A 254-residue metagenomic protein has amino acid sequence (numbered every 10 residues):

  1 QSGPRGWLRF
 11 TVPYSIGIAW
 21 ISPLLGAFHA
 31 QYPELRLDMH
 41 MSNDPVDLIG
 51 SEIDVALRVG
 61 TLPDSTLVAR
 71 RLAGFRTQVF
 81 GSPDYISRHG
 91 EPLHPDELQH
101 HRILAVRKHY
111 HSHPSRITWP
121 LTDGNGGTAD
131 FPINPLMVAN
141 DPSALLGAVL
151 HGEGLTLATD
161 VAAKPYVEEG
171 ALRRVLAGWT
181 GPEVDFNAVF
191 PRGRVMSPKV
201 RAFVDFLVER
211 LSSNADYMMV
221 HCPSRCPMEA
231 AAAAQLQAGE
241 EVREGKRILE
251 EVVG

Functional and structural regions predicted by a protein language model:
R5-V68, V220-S224, E241, R247-G254: Central regulatory/effector-binding core of bacterial HTH transcription factors
R9-T11, A56, L104, T156 (+1 more regions): Short, well-ordered beta-strand segments
Y14-S15, P83-D84, S143, V161-A162: Alpha-helix/helix-capping structural signal
Q31, L35-A139: Acidic, Gly/Pro-rich loop/turn segments at junctions of secondary structure
E34, D160-P165, E169, W179-G254: C-terminal effector-binding regulatory domain of bacterial HTH transcription factors
A69-L72, E169-G181: Short beta-strand->loop
R70, D96, L146-G147, R201: Alpha-helical segments flanking ligand/cofactor-binding loops in enzyme cores
L146-A171: A ligand-binding cleft/hinge motif common to bilobed small-molecule-binding domains
